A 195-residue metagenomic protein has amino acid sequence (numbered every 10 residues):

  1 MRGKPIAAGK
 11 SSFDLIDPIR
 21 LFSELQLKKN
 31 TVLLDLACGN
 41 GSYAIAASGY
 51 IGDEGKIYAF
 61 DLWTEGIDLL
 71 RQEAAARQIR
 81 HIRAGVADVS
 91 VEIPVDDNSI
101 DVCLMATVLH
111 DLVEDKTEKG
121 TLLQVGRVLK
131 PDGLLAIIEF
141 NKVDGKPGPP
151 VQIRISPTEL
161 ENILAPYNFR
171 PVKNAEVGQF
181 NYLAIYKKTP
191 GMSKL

Functional and structural regions predicted by a protein language model:
M1-I16: Class I SAM-dependent methyltransferase Rossmann-like catalytic core, especially the SAM/SAH-binding loop
S12-T31: Conserved alpha-helix/loop element of class I SAM-dependent methyltransferases that forms part of the SAM/SAH-binding
L34, G39-V91: Class I SAM-dependent methyltransferase SAM/SAH-binding core
S90-C103: A short acidic, Gly/Pro-enriched loop at the edge of an enzyme's catalytic core that lines a small-molecule cofactor
K119-P131: A short glycine-rich, Lys/Arg-flanked "PGG" loop and its adjoining helix->strand segment in the class I
D132-E139: Conserved beta-strand signature within the Rossmann-like core of class I S-adenosyl-L-methionine
P147-P171: Conserved Class I S-adenosyl-L-methionine
K173-L195: Core SAM-dependent methyltransferase catalytic element
